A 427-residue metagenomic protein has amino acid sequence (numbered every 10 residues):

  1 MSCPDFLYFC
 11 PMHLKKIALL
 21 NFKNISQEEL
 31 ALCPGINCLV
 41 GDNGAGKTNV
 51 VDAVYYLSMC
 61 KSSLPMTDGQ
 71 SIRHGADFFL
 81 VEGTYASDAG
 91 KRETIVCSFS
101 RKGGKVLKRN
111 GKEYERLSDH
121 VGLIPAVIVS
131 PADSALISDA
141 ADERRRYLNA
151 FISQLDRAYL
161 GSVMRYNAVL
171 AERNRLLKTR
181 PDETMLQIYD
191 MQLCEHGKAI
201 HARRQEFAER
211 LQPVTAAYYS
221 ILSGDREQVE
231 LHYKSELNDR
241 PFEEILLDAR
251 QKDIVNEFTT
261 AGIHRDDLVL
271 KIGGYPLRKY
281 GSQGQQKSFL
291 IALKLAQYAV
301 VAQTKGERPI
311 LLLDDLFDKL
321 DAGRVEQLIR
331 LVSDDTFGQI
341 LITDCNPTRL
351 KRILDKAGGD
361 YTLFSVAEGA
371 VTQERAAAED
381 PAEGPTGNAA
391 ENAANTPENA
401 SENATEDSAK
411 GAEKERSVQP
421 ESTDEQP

Functional and structural regions predicted by a protein language model:
S2-D42, D68, T184-E195, A199-L312 (+7 more regions): Conserved NTPase motor "head" modules and their coupling/switch loops across ABC/AAA+ ATPases, GTPases, and GHKL ATPases
K47: Conserved lysine of the Walker
Y55: Helix-to-loop junction immediately C-terminal to a conserved catalytic motif
M59-I137, A141-E143, I152-L155, Y159 (+2 more regions): Nucleotide-state sensing region of NTPase/ATPase domains
N149, S153-D156, L160-V163, N167 (+3 more regions): Short amphipathic alpha-helical segments with heptad-repeat character
L160-G197, Q228: Extended, charged coiled-coil "arm/hinge" scaffolds of SMC/Rad50-like chromosome-maintenance ATPases and other large
D344-N346: Conserved H-loop
